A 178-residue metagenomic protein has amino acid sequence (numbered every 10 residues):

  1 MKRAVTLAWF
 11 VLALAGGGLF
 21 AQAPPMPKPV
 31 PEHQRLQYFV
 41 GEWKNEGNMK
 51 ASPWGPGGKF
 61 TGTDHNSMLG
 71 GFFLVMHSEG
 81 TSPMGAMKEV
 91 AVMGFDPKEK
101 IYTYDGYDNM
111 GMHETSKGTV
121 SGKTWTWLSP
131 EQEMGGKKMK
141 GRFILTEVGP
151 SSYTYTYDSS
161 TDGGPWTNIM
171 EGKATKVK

Functional and structural regions predicted by a protein language model:
M1-W9: Bacterial N-terminal signal peptides that target proteins for export
V5, F20-A21: A generic membrane alpha-helix/interface feature
A8-G18: Bacterial N-terminal signal peptides
A21-K178: Hydrophobic small-molecule pocket/channel-lining residues, especially in calycin-type beta-barrels
